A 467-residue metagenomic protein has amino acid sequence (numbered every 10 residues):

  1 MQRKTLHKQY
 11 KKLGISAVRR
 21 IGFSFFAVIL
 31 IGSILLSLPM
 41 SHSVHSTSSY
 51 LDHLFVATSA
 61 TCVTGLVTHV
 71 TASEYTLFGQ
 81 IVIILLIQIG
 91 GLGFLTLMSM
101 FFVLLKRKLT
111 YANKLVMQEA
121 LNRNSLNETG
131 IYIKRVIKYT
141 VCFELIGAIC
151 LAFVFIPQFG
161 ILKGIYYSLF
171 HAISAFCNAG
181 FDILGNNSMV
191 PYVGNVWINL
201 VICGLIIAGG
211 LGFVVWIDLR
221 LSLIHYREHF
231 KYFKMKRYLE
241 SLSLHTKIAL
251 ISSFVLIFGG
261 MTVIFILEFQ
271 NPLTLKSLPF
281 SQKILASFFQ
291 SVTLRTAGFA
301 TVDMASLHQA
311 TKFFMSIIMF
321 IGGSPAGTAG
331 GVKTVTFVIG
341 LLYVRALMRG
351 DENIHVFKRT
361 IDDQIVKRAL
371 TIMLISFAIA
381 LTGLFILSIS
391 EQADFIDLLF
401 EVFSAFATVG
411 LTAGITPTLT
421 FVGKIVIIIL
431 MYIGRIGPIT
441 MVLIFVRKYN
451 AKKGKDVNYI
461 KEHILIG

Functional and structural regions predicted by a protein language model:
M1-G467: Membrane-proximal intracellular helices of multi-pass ion channels
